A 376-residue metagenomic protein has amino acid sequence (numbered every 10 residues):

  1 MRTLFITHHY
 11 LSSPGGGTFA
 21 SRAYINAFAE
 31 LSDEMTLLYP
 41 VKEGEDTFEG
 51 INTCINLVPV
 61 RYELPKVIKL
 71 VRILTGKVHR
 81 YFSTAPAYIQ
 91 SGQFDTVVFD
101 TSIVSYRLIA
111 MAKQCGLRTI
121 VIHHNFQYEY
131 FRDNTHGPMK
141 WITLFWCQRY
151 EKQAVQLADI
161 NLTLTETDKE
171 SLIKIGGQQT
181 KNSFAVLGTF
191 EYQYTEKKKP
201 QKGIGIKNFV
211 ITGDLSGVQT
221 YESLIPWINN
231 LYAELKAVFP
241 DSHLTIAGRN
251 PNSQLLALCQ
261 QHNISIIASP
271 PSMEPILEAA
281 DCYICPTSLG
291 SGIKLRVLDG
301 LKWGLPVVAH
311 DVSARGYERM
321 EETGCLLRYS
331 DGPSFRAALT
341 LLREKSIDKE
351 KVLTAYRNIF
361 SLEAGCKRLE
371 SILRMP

Functional and structural regions predicted by a protein language model:
T3, T96, A112-R132: Active-site proximal beta-strand in glycosyltransferases
Q127, W141-N161: Membrane-proximal helix-turn-helix segments that form the acceptor-binding/catalytic region of lipid-linked
K152, Q156-E196: Donor nucleotide-sugar binding/catalytic pocket of nucleotide-sugar-dependent glycosyltransferases
D159, E278-G292, L305: Acidic donor-binding loop of glycosyltransferase active sites
L187-K198, K202-A257, I266, P270-M273 (+1 more regions): Conserved catalytic-core segment of nucleotide-activated headgroup transferases in glycan assembly
R296-D299, P306-D311: Short hydrophobic beta-strand element within catalytic cores of glycosyltransferases and related nucleotide-activated
C325-P333, T340-S346: Conserved acidic donor-binding segment of nucleotide-sugar-dependent glycosyltransferases
E344-M375: A charged, aromatic-enriched C-terminal amphipathic alpha-helix characteristic of glycosyltransferases across folds
